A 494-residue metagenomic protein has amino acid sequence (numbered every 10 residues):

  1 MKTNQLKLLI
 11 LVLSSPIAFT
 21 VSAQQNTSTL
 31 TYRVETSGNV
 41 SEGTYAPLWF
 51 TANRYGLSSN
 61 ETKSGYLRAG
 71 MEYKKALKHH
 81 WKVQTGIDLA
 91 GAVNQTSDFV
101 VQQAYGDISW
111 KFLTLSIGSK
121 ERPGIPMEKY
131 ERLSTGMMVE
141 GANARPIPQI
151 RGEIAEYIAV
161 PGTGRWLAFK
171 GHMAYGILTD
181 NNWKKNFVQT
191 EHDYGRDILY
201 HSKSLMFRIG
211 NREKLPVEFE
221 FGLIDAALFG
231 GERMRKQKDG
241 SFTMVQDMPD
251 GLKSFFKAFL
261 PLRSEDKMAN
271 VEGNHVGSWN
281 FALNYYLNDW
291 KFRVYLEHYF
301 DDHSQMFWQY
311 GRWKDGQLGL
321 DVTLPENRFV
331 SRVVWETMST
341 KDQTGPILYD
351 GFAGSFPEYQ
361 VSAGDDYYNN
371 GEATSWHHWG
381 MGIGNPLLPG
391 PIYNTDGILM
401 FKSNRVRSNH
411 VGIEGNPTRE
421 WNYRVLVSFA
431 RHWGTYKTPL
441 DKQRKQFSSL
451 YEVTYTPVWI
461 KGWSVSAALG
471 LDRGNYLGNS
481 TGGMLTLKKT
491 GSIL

Functional and structural regions predicted by a protein language model:
M1-S28, G491-L494: Bacterial Sec-dependent N-terminal signal peptides
I17, V21-P123, K129-S134, M138-E140 (+4 more regions): Beta-barrel outer-membrane channel/assembly domains of diderm bacteria
Q24-L30, Y73-Q84, S109-L113, I158-G171 (+6 more regions): Short loop/turn motifs that connect adjacent beta-strands in outer-membrane beta-barrel proteins
L30-T44, T85-G91, I108, L115-E121 (+7 more regions): Transmembrane beta-barrel strands of outer-membrane/channel proteins
N39-S41, A76, D88-N94, K120-M127 (+10 more regions): Sequence/structural signature of outer-membrane beta-barrel proteins
G43-T51, T96-V100, M127-S134, G164 (+6 more regions): Outer-membrane beta-barrel translocator domains and adjoining extracellular loop/strand segments of Gram-negative
P123-Q237: Internal, well-ordered domain-core segments that constitute the primary functional module of diverse proteins
L215-A227, E232-L494: Exposed, low-structure sequence patches enriched in small/polar residues
